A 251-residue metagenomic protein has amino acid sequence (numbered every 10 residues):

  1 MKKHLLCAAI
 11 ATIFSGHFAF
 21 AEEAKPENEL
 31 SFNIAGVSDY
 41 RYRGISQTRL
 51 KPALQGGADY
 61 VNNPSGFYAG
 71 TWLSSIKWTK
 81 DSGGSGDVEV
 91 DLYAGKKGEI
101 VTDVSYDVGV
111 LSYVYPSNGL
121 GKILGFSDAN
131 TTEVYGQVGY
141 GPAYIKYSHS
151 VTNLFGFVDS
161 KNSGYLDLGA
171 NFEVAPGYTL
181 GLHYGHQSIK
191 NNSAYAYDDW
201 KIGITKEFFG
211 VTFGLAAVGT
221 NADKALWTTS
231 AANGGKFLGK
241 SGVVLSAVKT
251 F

Functional and structural regions predicted by a protein language model:
M1-E29: Cleavable N-terminal export/targeting peptides
E22-K77: Short glycine/proline- and aromatic-enriched beta-strand/turn motifs that initiate or cap beta-hairpins
N28, L50-L54, G86-V90, D128-V134 (+5 more regions): Residues that define the transmembrane beta-barrel architecture of outer-membrane proteins
I34-S38, G56-N62, L92-K96, V110 (+4 more regions): Residues on the lipid-exposed face of transmembrane beta-strands in outer-membrane beta-barrel proteins
I34-S38, T71-S75, V108-S112, V138 (+3 more regions): Transmembrane beta-barrel strands of outer-membrane/channel proteins
P64-A69, T102-V108, P142-Y147, F172 (+2 more regions): Repeated loop/turn-to-beta-strand initiation elements of outer-membrane beta-barrel proteins
F67-D128: Surface-exposed loop and membrane-interface regions of Gram-negative outer-membrane beta-barrel proteins
I202, K206-V211, A217, K236-F251: Outer-membrane beta-barrel "beta-signal"
